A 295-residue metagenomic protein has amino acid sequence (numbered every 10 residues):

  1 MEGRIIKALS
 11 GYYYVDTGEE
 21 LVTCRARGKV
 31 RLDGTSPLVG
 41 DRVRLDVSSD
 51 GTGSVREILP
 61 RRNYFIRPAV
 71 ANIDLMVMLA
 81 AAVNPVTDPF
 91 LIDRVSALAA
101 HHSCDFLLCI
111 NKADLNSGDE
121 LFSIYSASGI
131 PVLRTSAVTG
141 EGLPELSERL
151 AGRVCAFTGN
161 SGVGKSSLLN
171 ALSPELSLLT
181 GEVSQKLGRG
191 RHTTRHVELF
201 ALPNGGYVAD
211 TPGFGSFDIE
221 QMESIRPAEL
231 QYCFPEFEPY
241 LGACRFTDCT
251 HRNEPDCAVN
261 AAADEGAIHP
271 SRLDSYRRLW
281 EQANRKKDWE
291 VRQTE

Functional and structural regions predicted by a protein language model:
M1-L9: Structural detector for short beta-strands of small beta-barrel domains
G11-V15: Short aromatic-glycine-enriched beta-strand elements
L21-P37: Beta-strand/loop nucleic-acid-binding surfaces
G34-S49, L59-M76, A81, A97-F106 (+3 more regions): Helix-rich effector regions associated with P-loop NTPase G domains
D50-I58, V86-D88: Short, Lys/Arg- and Gly-enriched loop/turn segments at beta-strand edges
V83-G129: Phosphate-binding glycine-rich loops and their immediate beta-loop-alpha structural context
K112-V163: Canonical P-loop GTPase G-domain recognition
K165-G181: A conserved segment at the C-terminal end of the G1
